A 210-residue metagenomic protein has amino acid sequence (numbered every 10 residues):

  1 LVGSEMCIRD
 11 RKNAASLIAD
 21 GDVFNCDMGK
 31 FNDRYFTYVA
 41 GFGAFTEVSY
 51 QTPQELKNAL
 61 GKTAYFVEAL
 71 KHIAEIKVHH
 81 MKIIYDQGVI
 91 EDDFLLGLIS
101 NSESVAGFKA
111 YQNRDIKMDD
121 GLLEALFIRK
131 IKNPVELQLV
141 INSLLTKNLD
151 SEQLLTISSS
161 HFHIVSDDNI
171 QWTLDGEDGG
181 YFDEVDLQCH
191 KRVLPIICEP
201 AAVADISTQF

Functional and structural regions predicted by a protein language model:
L1-I8: Short, small-residue-biased leader/transition segments that mark boundaries at the very start of proteins
N13-F36, T46-E47: A charged, well-structured terminal subsegment
A15-I18, N25-M28, L70-K71, Y85-G88 (+3 more regions): A generic local secondary-structure boundary/capping motif
I18, G97, L126-I128: Hydrophobic alpha-helical segments that either span membranes
A19-F24, P53-K57, E75, N133: Generic secondary-structure signature for well-ordered alpha-helical cores
D20-D27, I73-H80, I157-S159, I164-D168 (+1 more regions): A short, compositionally biased
F31-L122: ATP/pyrophosphate-binding catalytic subdomain of soluble kinases
Y85-D86, E91, K117, F127-F210: ATP/nucleoside-binding phosphotransfer catalytic cores, i.e., glycine-rich phosphate-binding loops
